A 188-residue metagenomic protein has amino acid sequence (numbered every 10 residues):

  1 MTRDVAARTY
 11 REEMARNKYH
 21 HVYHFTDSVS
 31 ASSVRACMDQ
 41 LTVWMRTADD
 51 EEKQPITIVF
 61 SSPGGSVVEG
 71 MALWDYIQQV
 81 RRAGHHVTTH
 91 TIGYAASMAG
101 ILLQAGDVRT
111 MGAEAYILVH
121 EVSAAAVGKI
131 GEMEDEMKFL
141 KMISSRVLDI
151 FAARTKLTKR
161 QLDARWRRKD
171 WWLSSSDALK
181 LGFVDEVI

Functional and structural regions predicted by a protein language model:
M1-I188: Terminal-region recognition feature
